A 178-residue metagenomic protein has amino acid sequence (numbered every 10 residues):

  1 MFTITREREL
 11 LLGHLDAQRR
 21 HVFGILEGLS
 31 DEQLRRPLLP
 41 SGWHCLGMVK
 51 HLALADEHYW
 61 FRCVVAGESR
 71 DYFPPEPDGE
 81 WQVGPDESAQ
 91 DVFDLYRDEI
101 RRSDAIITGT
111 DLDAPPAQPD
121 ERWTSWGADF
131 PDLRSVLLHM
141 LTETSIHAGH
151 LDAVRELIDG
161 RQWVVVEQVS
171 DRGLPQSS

Functional and structural regions predicted by a protein language model:
M1-E7: Short, contiguous pre-domain boundary segments
R8-E27, D31-G79, D120-S178: Short, contiguous alpha-helical
E80-D120, D132-S145: Acidic/histidine-rich alpha-helical segments that form the ligand environment of transition-metal centers
